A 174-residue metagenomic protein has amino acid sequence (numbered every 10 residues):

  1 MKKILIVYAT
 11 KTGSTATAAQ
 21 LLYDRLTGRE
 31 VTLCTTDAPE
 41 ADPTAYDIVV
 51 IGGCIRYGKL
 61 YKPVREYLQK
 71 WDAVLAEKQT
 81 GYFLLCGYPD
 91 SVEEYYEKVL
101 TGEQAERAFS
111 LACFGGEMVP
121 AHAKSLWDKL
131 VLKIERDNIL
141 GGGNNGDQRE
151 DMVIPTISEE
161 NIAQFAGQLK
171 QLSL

Functional and structural regions predicted by a protein language model:
K2, T44, E106: Structured loop/turn residues at beta-strand edges in well-structured enzyme cores
K2-T27: N-terminal beta1-alpha1 ligand-phosphate binding loop
L5-I6, L33, I51, G81-L84 (+1 more regions): Structural beta-sheet core signal
A18-E30, I48-G58: Acidic/glycine-enriched edge-of-secondary-structure segments
R25, R29, Y57-L174: FMN-binding flavodoxin-like domain, especially the glycine-rich phosphate-binding loop
R29-A41: A short, well-structured beta->alpha microelement
P43-T44, L75: A short, aliphatic-rich alpha-helical micro-motif
D47-I48, Q79: Structural motif
